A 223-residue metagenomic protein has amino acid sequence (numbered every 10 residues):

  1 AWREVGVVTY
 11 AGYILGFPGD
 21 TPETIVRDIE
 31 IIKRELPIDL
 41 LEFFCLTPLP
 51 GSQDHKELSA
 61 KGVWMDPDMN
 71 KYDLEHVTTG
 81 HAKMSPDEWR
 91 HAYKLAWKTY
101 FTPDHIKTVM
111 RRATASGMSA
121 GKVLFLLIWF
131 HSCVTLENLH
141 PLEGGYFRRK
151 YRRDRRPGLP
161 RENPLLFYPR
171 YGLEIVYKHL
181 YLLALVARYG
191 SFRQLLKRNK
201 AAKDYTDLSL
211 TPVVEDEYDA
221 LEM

Functional and structural regions predicted by a protein language model:
A1-F125, Y146-Y151, K197-M223: A structural motif corresponding to the C-terminal lobe/cap of the Radical SAM core domain
V123-T135: Long, compositionally biased charged/polar accessory segments in the mid-to-C-terminal portions of proteins
E137-M223: C-terminal non-catalytic accessory extensions
